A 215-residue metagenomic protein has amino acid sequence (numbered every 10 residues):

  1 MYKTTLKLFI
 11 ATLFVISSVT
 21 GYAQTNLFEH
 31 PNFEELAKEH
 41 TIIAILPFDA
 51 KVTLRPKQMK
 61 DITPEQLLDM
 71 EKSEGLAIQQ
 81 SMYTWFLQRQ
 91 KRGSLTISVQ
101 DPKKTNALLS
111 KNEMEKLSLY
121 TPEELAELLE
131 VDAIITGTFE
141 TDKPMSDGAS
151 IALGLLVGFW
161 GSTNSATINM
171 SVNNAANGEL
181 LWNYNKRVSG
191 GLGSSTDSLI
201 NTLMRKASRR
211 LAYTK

Functional and structural regions predicted by a protein language model:
M1-N26: Bacterial Sec-dependent N-terminal signal peptides
I10, A133, N164-A166: Residues at beta-strand starts and edge strands
Q24-E29, Q79-Q80, K116-L119, L153: Short amphipathic alpha-helical surface micro-motifs
Q24-L54, R89-Q90, L128-L129, F139-S150 (+1 more regions): C-terminal/domain-edge helix-coil "capping" segments
D49-T138, A175-K186, K206, R210: N-terminal segment of the mature soluble domain
T63-P64, A152-L156: Flexible, solvent-exposed loop segments that connect beta-strands
P122-E124, G154-F159: Short, P/G- and charge-enriched loop/turn segments at secondary-structure junctions
